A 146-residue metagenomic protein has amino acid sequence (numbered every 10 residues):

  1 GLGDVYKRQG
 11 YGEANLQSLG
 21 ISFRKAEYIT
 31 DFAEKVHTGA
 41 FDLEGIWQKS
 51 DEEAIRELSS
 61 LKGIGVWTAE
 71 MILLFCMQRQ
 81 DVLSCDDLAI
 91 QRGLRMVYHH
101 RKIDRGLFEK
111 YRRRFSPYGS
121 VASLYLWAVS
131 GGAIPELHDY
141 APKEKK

Functional and structural regions predicted by a protein language model:
G1-Y6: Short, small-residue-biased leader/transition segments that mark boundaries at the very start of proteins
K7-K146: Catalytic cores of DNA base-excision repair glycosylases
